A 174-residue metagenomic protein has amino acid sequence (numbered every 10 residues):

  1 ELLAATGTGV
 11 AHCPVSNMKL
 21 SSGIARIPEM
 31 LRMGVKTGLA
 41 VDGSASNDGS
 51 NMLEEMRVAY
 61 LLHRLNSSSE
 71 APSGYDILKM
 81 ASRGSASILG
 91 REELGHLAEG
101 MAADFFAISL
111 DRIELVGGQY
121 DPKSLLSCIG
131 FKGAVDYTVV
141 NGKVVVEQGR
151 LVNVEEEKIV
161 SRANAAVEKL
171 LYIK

Functional and structural regions predicted by a protein language model:
E1-G49: Active-site core of metal-dependent hydrolases
G23-I24, G49-L53, Q119, E157: Conserved strand-to-helix beginnings and helix N-cap segments that scaffold or border functional pockets
P28-R112, C128-G130: His/Asp/Glu-enriched, well-ordered alpha-helical/loop segment that forms or immediately abuts the divalent-metal
G74-D76, D111-Q119, Y172-K174: Short, positively charged
A102-V160: C-terminal cap of metal-dependent C-N hydrolases
V160-K174: Short, solvent-exposed cationic patches
